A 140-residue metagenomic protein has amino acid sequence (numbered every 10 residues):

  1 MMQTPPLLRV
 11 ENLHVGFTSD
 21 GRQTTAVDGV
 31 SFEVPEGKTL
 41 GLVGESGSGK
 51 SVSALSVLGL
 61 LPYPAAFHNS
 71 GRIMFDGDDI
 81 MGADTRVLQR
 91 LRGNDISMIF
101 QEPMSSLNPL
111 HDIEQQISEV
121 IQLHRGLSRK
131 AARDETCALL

Functional and structural regions predicted by a protein language model:
M1-L140: ABC transporter nucleotide-binding domains
